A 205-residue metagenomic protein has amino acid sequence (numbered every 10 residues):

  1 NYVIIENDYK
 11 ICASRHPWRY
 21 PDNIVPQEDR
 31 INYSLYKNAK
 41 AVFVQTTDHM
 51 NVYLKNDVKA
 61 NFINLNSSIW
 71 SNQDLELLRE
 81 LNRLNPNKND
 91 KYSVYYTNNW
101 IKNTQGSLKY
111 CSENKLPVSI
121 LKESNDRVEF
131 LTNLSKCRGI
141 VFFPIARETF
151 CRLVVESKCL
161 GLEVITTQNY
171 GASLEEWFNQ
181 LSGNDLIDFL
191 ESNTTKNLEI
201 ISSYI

Functional and structural regions predicted by a protein language model:
N1-P26, F43: Active-site proximal beta-strand in glycosyltransferases
K10, D48-N51, G171: Alpha-helix capping/helix-boundary segments
Y20-V42, S135: Membrane-proximal helix-turn-helix segments that form the acceptor-binding/catalytic region of lipid-linked
K37-F62, G106: A short, active-site helix/loop in glycosyltransferases that binds the activated sugar's phosphate group
D48, S68-I69: Carbohydrate-associated surface elements
W70-F130: Conserved catalytic-core segment of nucleotide-activated headgroup transferases in glycan assembly
R127-C137, C159: Short acidic alpha-helix that forms the nucleotide-activated donor recognition element in Leloir-type transferases
R138-G139, F143-I205: Catalytic binding pocket for nucleotide-activated donors in carbohydrate/polymer assembly enzymes
